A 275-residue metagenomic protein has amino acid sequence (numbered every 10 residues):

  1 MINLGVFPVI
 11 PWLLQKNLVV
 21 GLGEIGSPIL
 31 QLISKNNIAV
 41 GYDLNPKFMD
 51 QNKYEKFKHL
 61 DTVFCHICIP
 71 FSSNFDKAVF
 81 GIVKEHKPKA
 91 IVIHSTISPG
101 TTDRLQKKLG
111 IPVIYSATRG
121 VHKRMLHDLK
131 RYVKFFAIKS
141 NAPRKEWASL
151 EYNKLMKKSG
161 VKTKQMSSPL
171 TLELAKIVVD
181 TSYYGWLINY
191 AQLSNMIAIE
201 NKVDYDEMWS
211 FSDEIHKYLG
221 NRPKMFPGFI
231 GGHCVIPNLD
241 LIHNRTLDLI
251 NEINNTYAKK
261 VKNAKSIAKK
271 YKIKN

Functional and structural regions predicted by a protein language model:
M1-K58: NAD(P)+-binding Rossmann beta1-loop-alpha1 motif at the extreme N-terminus of oxidoreductases
Y42-L44, K56-H59, I114-T118, M166-P169 (+2 more regions): Conserved beta-strand termini and adjacent loop/short-helix elements that scaffold enzyme active sites in alpha/beta
N45, K53-H86, A90: Rossmann-like NAD(P)-binding element
K47, L60-T62, R119-K123, L170-A175 (+1 more regions): A short acidic, often aromatic-flanked loop/helix-cap motif at beta-alpha or helix-coil junctions that lines enzyme
D76, P88-A90, T96-T171, I242: Rossmann-fold dinucleotide-binding core
L126-V133, D180-T181, I267-K270: Short, surface-exposed amphipathic charged segments that create phosphate/polyanion-binding patches used for binding
L170-L174, Y184-G185, N189-N275: Interdomain hinge/lid region at the active-site interface of Rossmann-like NAD(P)-dependent oxidoreductases
